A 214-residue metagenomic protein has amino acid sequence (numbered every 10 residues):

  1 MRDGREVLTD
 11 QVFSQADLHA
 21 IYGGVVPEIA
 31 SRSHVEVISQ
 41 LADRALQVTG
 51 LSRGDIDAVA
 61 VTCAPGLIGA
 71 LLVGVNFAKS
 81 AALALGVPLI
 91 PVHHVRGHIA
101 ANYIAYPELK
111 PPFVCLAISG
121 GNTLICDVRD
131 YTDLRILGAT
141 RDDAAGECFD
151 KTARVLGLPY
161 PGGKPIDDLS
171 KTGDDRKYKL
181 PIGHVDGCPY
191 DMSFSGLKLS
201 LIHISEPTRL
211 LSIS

Functional and structural regions predicted by a protein language model:
M1, L8-D10, A117-I118, I125-S200 (+1 more regions): A short helix-loop
M1-P65, H94, H98: N-terminal beta-alpha supersecondary unit
Y22-I29, V61-I68, R135-T140, D186-Y190: A short glycine/serine-rich beta->alpha loop
A60-T62, H93, V114-S119, C126-D127: Short beta-strand segments
V61-L85: Short Gly/Thr/Asp-enriched flexible loops that form oxyanion-binding sites at enzyme active sites
V87, V92-V114: Conserved phosphate-binding catalytic cores of ATP/NTP-utilizing and phosphoryl-transfer enzymes
I202-S214: Single conserved hydrophobic/aromatic residue that forms the stacking wall/gate of nucleotide- or nucleobase-binding
